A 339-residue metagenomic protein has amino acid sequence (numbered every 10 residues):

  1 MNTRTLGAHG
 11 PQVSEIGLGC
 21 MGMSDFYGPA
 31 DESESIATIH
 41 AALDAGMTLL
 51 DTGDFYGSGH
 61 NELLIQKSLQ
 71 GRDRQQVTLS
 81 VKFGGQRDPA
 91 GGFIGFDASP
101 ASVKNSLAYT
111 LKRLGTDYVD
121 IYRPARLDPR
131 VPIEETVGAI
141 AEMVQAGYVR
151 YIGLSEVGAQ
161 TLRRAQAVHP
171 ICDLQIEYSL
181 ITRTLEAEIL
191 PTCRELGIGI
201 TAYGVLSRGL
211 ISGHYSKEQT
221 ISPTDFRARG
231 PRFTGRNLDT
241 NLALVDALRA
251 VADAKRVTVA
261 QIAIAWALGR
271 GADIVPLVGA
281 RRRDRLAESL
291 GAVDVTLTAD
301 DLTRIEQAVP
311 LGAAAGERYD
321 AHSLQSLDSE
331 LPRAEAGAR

Functional and structural regions predicted by a protein language model:
M1, E195, P223-A254, G269 (+2 more regions): Terminal-tail/helix-coil boundary detector
M1-V77, A336-R339: N-terminal binding-site loop/beta-alpha segment at the start of enzyme catalytic domains that lines or forms
L6, L18, S35, L50 (+13 more regions): Conserved, mostly hydrophobic/aromatic
A8-F26, S80-I94, Y118, R123: N-terminal small/glycine-rich loop or linker at the start of catalytic domains across soluble metabolic enzymes
M21-M23, G53-F55, K82-Q86, P124-L127 (+4 more regions): Active-site beta-loop-alpha junctions enriched in small/polar residues
A90-E188: Glycine/proline-rich, positively charged, aromatic-decorated active-site loop/lid region on the catalytic face
Q166-D173, R194-T201, A272-I274: Glycine-enriched alpha-helix->loop->beta-strand junction motifs that scaffold or abut catalytic
L185-P223, T258: Aromatic-lined glycan-binding groove of carbohydrate-active enzymes
